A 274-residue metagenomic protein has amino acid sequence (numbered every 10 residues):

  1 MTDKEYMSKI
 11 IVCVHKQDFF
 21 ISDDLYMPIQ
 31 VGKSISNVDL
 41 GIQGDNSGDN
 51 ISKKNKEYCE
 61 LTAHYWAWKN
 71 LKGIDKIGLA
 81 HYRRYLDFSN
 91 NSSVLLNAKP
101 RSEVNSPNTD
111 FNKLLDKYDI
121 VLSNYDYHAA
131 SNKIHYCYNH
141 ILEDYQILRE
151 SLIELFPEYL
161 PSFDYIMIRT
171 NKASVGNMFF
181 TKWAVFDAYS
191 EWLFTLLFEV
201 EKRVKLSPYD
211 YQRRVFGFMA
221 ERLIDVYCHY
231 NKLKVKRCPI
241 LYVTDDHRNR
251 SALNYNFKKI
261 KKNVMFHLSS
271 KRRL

Functional and structural regions predicted by a protein language model:
M1-L274: ER/Golgi luminal nucleotide-sugar-dependent glycosyltransferases, focusing on the catalytic module
